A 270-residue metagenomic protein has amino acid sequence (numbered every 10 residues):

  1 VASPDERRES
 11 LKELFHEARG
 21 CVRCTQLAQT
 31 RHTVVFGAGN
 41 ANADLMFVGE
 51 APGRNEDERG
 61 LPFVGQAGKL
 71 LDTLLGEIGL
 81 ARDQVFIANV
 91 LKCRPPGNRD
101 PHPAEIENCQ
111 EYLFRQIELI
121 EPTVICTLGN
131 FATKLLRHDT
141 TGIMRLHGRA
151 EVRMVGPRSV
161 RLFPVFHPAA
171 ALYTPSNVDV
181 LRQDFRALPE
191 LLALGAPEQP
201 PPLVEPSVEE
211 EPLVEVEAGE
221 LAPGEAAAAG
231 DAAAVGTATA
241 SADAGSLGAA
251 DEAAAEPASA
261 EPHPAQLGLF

Functional and structural regions predicted by a protein language model:
V1-G219, G245-D251, E261-F270: A polyanion-binding, active-site-adjacent surface
E215, E220, E225, D231 (+5 more regions): Asp/Glu-rich intrinsically disordered low-complexity tracts
